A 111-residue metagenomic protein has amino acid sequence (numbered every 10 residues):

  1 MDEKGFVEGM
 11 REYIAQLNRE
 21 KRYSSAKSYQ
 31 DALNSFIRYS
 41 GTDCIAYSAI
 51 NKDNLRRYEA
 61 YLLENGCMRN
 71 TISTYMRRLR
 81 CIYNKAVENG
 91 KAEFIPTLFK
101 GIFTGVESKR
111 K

Functional and structural regions predicted by a protein language model:
M1-N65: Basic/aromatic-enriched alpha-helical hairpins
N18-K21, M68, R77, K109: Short, intrinsically disordered low-complexity segments
K27, D43-A46, D53, I72 (+3 more regions): Flexible domain-boundary/linker segments
S35-R38, S48, E64-L98: N-terminal DNA-binding recognition helix of tyrosine site-specific recombinases/integrases
R56-R57, K91-K111: Flexible interdomain linker/hinge and immediately adjacent N-terminus of the catalytic tyrosine-recombinase domain
